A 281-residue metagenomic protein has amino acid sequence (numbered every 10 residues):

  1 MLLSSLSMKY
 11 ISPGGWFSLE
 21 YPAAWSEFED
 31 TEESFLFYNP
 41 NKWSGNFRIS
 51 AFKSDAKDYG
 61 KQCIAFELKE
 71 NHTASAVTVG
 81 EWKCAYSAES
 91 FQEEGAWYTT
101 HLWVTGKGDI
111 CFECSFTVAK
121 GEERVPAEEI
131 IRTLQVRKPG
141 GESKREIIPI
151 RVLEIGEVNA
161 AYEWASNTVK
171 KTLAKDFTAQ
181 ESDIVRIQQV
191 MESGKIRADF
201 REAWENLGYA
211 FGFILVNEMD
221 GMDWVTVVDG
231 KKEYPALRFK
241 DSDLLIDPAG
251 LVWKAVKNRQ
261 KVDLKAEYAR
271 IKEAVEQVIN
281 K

Functional and structural regions predicted by a protein language model:
S5-K9, E33-F35, V79-E89: Short, hydrophobic/aromatic-rich segments at coil-to-beta transitions
K9-Q62: Secretory pathway targeting signatures of secreted, lumenal, and periplasmic proteins
A24-D30, L68-G80, G221-W224: Short secondary-structure junctions
W25, F112-R145: Surface-exposed amphipathic alpha-helical segments
C63-C111, T117-K120: Signature of long, low-cysteine stretches enriched in small and polar/charged residues
K144-R201: N-terminal low-complexity, intrinsically disordered segments
E202-A255: Amphipathic protein-protein interaction modules
A236-K281: A recognition module on extended beta-rich or small alphabeta surfaces enriched in W/G with H and D/E
